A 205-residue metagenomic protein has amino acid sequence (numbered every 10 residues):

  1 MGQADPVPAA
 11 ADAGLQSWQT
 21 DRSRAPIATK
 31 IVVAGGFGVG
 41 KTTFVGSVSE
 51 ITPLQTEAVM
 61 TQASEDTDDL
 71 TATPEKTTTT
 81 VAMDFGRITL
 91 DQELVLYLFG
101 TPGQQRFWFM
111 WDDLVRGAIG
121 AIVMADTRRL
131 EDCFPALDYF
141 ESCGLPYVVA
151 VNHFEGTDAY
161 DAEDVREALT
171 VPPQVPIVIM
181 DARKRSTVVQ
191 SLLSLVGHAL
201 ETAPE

Functional and structural regions predicted by a protein language model:
G2-T73, T77, R87-D91, V95-Y97: Conserved G1/Walker A P-loop phosphate-binding module
R87, R106, V188-L192: Flexible phosphate-sensing "switch/lid" loops adjacent to ATP/NTP-binding sites across phosphate-transfer
L98-T101, A121-D126, V149-H153, I179-D181: Conserved beta-strand segments of the P-loop GTPase G domain that flank and frequently precede/overlap
Q104-R129, D138-C143: Inter-motif core of Ras-like GTPase G domains
D132-F134: Active-site-adjacent beta->alpha loops and helix N-cap segments on the catalytic face of soluble alpha/beta enzymes
A136-Y139, D164-V165: A general structural detector for well-ordered alpha-helical segments in enzyme core domains, enriched
C143-Y147, Q174: A short helix->loop->beta-strand "cap" motif at the edges of active sites that frequently abuts
E155-E205: Canonical P-loop GTPase G-domain recognition
